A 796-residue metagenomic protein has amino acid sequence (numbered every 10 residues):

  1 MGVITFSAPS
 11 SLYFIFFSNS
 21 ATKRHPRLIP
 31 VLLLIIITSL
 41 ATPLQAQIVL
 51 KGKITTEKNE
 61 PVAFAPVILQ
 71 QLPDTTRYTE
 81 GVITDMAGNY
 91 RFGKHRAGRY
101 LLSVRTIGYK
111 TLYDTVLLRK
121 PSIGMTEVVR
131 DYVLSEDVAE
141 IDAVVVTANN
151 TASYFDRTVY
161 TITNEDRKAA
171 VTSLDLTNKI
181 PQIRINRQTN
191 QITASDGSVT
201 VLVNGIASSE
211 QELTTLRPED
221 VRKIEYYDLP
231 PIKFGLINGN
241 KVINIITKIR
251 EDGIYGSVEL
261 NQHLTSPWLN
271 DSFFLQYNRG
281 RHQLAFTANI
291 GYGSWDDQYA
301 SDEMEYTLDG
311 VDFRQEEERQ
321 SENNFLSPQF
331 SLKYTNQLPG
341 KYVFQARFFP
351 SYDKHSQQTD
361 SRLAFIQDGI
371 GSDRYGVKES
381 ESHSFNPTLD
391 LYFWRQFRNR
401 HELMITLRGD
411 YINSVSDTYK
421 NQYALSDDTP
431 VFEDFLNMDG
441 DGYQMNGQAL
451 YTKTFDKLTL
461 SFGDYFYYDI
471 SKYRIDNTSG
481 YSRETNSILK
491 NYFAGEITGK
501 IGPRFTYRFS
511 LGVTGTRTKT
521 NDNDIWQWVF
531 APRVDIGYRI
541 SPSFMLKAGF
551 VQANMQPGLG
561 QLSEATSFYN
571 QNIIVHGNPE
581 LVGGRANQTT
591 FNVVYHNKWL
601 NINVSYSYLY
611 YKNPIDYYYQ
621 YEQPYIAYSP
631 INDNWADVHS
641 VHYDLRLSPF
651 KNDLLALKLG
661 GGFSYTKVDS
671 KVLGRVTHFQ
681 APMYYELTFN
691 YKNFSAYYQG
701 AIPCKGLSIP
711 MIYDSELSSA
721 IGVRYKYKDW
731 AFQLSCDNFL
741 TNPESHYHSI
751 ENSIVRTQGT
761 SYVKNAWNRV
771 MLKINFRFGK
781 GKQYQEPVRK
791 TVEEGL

Functional and structural regions predicted by a protein language model:
I68-Q70, R105-I107, G124-D166, N186-T189 (+1 more regions): Short, acidic, small-residue-rich periplasmic hinge/interaction motif at the N-terminus of Gram-negative outer-membrane
Q70-R77, R99-T115: A short, solvent-exposed loop/turn motif at the edges and junctions of modular extracellular/periplasmic domains
P73-N89: Short, acidic Ser/Thr/Gly-rich low-complexity loop/linker segments typical of extracellular and cell-surface proteins
T126-V133, A143, T147, S173-L176 (+5 more regions): N-terminal periplasmic accessory domains that precede and gate Gram-negative outer-membrane beta-barrel machines
S173, K179, I206-K233: Short acidic/polar hinge/loop motifs at secondary-structure boundaries that mediate gating or recognition
L236-I243, E251-A300, F325-P328: Outer-membrane beta-barrel translocator/receptor signature
S327-H355, K378-N523, P532, R539 (+3 more regions): Face-selective signature of the C-terminal outer-membrane beta-barrel domain
I525, F544, N554-N603, Y610 (+3 more regions): Outer-membrane beta-barrel signature, preferentially recognizing the C-terminal barrel domain of Gram-negative
